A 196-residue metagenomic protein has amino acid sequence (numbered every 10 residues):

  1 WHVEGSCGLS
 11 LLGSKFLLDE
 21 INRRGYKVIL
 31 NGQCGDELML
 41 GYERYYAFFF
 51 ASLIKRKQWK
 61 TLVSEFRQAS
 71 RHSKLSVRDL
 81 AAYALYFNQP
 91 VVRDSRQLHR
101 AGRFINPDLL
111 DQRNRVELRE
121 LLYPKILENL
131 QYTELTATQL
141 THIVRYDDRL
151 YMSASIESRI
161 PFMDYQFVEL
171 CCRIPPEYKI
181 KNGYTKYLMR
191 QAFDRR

Functional and structural regions predicted by a protein language model:
W1-R115, R149-R196: ATP-dependent adenylate-handling active sites, centered on carboxylate activation for C-N bond formation
C7-G8, L121-E134, Y184: Structural motif
N114, R119-L122: Polar/charged side chains located within well-ordered beta-strands of beta-rich proteins
K125, Y132, T136, L140-T141 (+2 more regions): N-proximal short alpha-helices
E134-R149, C171: Short Ser/Thr-interspersed hydrophobic loop/turn segments at strand-loop and sheet-helix junctions that line or gate
